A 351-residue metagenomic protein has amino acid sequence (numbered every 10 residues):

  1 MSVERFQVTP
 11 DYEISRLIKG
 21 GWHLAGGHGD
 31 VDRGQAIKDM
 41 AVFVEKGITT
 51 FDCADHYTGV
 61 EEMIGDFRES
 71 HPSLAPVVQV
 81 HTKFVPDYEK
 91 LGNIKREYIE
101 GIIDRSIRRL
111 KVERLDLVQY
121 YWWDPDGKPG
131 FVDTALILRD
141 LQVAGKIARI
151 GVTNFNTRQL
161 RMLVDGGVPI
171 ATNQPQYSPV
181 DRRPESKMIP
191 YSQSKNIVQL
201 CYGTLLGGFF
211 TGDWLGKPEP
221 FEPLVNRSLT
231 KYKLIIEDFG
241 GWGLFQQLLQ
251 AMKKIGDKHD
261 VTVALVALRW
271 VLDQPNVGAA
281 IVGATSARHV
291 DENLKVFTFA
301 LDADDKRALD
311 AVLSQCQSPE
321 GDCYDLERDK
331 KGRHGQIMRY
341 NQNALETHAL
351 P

Functional and structural regions predicted by a protein language model:
M1-V78, P351: N-terminal binding-site loop/beta-alpha segment at the start of enzyme catalytic domains that lines or forms
S2, S194, E222-K254, K258 (+3 more regions): Terminal-tail/helix-coil boundary detector
Q7, I14-I18, T49-T50, V77-H81 (+5 more regions): Structural preference for beta-strand elements that scaffold enzyme active sites
Y12, P184-R227, T262: Aromatic-lined glycan-binding groove of carbohydrate-active enzymes
K19, F51, I64, V80 (+10 more regions): Conserved, mostly hydrophobic/aromatic
W22-L24, A54-H56, K83-D87, Y120-W123 (+4 more regions): Active-site beta-loop-alpha junctions enriched in small/polar residues
G27-V31, A54-M63, D87-K90, P125-P129 (+1 more regions): Acidic-and-aromatic substrate-binding clefts and catalytic sites of carbohydrate-active enzymes
E45, K90-K187, V198: Glycine/proline-rich, positively charged, aromatic-decorated active-site loop/lid region on the catalytic face
